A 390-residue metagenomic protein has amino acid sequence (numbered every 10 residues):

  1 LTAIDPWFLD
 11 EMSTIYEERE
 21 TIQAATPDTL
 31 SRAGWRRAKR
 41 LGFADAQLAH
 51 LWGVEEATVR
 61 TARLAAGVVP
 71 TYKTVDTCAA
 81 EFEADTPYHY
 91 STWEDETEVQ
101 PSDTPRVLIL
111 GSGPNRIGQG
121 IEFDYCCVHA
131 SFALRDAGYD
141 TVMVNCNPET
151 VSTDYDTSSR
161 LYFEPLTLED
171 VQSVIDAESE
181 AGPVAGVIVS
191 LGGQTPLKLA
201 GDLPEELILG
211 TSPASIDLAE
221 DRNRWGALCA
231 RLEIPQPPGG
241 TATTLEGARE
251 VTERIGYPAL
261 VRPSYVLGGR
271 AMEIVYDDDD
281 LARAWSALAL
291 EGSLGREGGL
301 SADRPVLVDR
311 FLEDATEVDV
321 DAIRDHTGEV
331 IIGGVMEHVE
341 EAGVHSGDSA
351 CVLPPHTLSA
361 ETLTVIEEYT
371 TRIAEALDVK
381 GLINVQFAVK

Functional and structural regions predicted by a protein language model:
L1-A84, T157-P165, I188-L191, K198 (+2 more regions): Terminal amphipathic helices with adjacent charged low-complexity linkers/tails
L48, G113, S159, V187 (+7 more regions): Buried hydrophobic positions in well-ordered alpha/beta secondary-structure cores of metabolic enzymes
T61-L64, P70-I234, T243-E250: ATP-binding N-terminal substructure of ATP-dependent carboxylate-amine bond-forming enzymes
I117, E122-Y139, D279, S286-E291 (+1 more regions): Extended active-site and interfacial segments that coordinate phosphate-rich ligands in large catalytic machineries
P196-L197, D202-L203, I216, R222 (+5 more regions): Flexible glycine/proline-rich, aromatic-decorated loop/lid segments
R224-T243, M272-E273, L353-E361: Conserved thiamine diphosphate
L232-P237, P258-V261, V275-E313, V335 (+2 more regions): Conserved ATP-binding module of the ATP-grasp superfamily
D309-R310, V318-R324, D378-K390: Conserved metal-phosphate-binding beta-hairpin within the catalytic cores of diverse ATP-dependent phosphoryl-transfer
